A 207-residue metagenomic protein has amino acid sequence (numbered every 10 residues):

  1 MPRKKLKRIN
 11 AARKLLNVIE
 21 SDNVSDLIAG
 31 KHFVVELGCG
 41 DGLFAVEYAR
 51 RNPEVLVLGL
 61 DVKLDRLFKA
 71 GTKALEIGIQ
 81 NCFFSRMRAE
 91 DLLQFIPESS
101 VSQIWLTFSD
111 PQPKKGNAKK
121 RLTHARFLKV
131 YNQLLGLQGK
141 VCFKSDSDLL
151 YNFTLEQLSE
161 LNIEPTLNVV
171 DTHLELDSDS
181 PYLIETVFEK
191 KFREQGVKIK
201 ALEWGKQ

Functional and structural regions predicted by a protein language model:
M1-F33, L43-R50: S-adenosyl-L-methionine
G38-G40: Class I SAM-dependent methyltransferase "Motif I" SAM/SAH-binding loop
V55-L58: Short beta-strand element of Class I
K63: Conserved SAM/SAH-binding beta-strand->alpha-helix loop
T72-E98: S-adenosyl-L-methionine
T123-L137: A short glycine-rich, Lys/Arg-flanked "PGG" loop and its adjoining helix->strand segment in the class I
Q138-S145: Conserved beta-strand signature within the Rossmann-like core of class I S-adenosyl-L-methionine
E156, L161-Q207: Class I S-adenosyl-L-methionine
